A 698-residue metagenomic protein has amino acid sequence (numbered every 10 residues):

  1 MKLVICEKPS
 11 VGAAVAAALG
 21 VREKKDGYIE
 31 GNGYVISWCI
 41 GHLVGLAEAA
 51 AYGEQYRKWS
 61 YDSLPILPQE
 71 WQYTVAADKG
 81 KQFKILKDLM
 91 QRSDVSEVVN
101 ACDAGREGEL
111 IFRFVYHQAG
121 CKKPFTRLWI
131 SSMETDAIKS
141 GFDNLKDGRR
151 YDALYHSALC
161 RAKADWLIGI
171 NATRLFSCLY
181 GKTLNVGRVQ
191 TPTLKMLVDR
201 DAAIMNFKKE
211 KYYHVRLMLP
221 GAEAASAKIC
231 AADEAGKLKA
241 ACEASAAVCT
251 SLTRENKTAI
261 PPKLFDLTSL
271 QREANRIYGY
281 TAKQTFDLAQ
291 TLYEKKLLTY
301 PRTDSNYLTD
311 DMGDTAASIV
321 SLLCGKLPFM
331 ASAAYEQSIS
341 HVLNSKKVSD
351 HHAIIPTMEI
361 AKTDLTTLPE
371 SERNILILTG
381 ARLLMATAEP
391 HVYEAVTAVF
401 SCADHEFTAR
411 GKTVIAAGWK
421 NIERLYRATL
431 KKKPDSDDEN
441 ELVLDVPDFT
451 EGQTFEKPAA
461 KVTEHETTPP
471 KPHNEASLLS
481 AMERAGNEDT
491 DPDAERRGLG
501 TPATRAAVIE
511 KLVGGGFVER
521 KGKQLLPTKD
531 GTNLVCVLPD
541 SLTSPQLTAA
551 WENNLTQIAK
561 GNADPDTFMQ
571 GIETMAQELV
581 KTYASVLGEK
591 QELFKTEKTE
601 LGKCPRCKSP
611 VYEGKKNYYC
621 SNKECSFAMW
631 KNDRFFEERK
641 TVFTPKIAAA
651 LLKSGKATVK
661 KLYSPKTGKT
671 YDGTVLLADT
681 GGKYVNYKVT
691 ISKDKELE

Functional and structural regions predicted by a protein language model:
M1-A162, W166, P469: Intrinsically disordered, low-complexity regulatory segments
M1-L3, A101-A104, G181-T183, R254-K263 (+3 more regions): Conserved short loop/turn motifs at secondary-structure junctions
K2-L3, K79, M90, T173 (+3 more regions): Basic, low-complexity terminal or inter-domain segments flanking catalytic cores
P9-A16, G33-I36, I40, A76-K87 (+19 more regions): Amphipathic alpha-helical transducer elements in NTP-driven molecular machines
P124, L194, L298: Conserved ATP-binding/catalytic motifs of P-loop helicase motor domains
A137-L219, R254-T258: C-terminal or mid-to-C-terminal helical accessory/interaction module adjacent to the motor/catalytic core
A232-F265, Q271: Metal- or metallocofactor-binding catalytic centers and their adjacent structured scaffolds across diverse enzyme
